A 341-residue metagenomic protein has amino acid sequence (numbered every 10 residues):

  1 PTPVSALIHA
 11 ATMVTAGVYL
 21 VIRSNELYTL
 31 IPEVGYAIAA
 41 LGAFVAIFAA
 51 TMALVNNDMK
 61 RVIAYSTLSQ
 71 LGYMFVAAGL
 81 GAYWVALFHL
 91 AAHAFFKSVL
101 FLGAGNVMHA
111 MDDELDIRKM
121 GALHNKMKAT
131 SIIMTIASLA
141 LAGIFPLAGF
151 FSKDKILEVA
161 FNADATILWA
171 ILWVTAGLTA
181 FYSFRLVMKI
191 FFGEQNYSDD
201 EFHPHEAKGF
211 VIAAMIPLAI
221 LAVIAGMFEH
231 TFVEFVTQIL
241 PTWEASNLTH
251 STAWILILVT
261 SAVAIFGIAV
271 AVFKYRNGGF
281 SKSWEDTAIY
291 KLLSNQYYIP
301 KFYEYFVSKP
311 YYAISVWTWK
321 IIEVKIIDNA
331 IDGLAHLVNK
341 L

Functional and structural regions predicted by a protein language model:
P1-F210, M215, L221, M227: Hydrophobic transmembrane alpha-helices and their helix-loop junctions in integral membrane proteins
A11, N57, Y65, V85 (+9 more regions): Alpha-helical protein-protein interaction elements
M13, S24-N25, A46, L157 (+10 more regions): Long, contiguous hydrophobic alpha-helical segments, chiefly transmembrane helices and signal peptides
Y19, G105-H109, I136-L141, I257-T260 (+3 more regions): Short charge-dense sequence patches
G35, L41, Y65-S69, F96-S98 (+7 more regions): Charged, low-complexity, helix/coiled-coil-prone segments
K60, K97, K119, K126-K128 (+11 more regions): Context-gated lysine
I212-A225, N247-D286: Glycine- and aromatic-enriched alpha-helical transmembrane segments of multi-pass membrane proteins
F232-I255, R276-L341: Aromatic-capped, Gly/Pro-kinked transmembrane alpha-helices
